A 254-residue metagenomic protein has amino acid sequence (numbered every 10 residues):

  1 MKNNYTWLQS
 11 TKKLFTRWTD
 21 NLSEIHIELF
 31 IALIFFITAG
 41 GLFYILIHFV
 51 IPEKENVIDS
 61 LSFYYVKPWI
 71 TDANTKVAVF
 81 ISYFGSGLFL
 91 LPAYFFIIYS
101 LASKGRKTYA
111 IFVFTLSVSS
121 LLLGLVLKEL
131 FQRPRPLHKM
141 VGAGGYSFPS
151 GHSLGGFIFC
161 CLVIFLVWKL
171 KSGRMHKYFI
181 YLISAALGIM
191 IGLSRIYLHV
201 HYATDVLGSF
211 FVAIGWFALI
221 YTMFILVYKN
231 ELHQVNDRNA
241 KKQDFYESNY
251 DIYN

Functional and structural regions predicted by a protein language model:
M1-L88, L130-K139: N-terminal transmembrane-helix/juxtamembrane module of multi-pass inner/ER membrane proteins
N3, M140-N254: Membrane-embedded catalytic cores of phosphoryl/pyrophosphoryl-handling enzymes
T19-I27, N74, S100, K104-T108 (+3 more regions): Juxtamembrane/transmembrane-helix boundary motifs in multi-pass membrane proteins
I27-F35, T108-L116, H176-I183, G208: Alpha-helical transmembrane segments of integral membrane proteins
G41, S119-L125, A186-R195: Aromatic-anchored segments of alpha-helical transmembrane domains
L42-F43, L123, L127, F131 (+2 more regions): Alpha-helical membrane-inserting segments
I51, N56-V57, L61, P92-Y94 (+2 more regions): Membrane-interface loops
G85-L91, L182-S184: Short hydrophobic alpha-helical membrane-embedded segments
